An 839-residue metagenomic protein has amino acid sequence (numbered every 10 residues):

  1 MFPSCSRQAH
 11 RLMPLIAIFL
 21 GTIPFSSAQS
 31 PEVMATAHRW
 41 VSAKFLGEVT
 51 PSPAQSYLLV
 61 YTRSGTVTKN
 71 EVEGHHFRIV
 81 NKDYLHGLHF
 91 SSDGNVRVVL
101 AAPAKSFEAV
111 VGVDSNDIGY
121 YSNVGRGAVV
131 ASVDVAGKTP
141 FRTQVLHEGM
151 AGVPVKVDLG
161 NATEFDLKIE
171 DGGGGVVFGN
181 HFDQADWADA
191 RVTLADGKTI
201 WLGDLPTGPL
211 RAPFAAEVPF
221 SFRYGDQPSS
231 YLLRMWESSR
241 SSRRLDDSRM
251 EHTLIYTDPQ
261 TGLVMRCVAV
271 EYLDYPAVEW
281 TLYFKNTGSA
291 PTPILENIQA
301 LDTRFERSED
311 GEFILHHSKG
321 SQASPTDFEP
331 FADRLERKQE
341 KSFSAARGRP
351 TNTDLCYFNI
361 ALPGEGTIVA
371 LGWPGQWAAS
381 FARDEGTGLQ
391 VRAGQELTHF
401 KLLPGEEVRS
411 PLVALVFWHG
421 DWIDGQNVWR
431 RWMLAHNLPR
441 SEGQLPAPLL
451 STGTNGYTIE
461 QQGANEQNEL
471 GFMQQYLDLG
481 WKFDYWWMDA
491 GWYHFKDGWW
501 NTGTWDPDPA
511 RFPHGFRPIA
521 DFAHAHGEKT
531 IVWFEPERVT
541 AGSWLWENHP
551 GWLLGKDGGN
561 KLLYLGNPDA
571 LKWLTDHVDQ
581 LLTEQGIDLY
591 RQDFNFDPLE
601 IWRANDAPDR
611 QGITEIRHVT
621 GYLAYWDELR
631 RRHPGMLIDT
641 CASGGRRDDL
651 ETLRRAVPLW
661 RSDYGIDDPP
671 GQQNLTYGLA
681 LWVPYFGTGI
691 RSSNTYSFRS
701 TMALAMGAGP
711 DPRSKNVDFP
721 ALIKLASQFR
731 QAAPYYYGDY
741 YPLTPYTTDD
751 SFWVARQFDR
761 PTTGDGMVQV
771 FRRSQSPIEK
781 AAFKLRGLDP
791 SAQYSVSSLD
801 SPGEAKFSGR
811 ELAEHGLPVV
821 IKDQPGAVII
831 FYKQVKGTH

Functional and structural regions predicted by a protein language model:
Q29-P213: Gly-Asp-aromatic-enriched flexible segments
R211-T387, E396, Q793-E804: Polysaccharide-binding surfaces and accessory modules of carbohydrate-active proteins
F400-H419, G826-K833: Short Pro-Gly-centered flexible turn/kink motifs
D424-Y485, D489, Y493-H494: An acidic-aromatic substrate-binding cleft motif
G443-P448, G491-I519, S543-D569, F596-L623 (+1 more regions): Aromatic- and acidic-residue-enriched carbohydrate-binding clefts of CAZyme catalytic domains
A447-G453, T458-N465, P509, K529-E584: Active-site-adjacent "subsite" loops/lids of carbohydrate-active enzymes
F596, Y622-E804, V819-I821, A827-V828: Active-site-proximal substrate-binding groove within the catalytic cores of carbohydrate-active enzymes
F807-H839: C-terminal beta-strand-rich structural cap/linker in extracellular carbohydrate-active enzymes
